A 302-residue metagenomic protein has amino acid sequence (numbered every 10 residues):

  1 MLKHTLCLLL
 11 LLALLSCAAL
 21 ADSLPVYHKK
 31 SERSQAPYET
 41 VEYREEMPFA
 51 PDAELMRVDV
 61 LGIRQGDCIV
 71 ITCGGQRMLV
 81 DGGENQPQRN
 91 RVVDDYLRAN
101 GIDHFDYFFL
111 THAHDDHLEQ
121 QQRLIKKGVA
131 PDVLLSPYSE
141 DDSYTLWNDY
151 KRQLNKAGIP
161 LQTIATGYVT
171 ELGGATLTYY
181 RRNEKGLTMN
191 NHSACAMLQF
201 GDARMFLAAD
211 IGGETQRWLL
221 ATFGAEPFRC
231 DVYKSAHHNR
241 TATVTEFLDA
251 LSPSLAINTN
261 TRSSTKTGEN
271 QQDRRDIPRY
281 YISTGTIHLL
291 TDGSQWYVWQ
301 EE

Functional and structural regions predicted by a protein language model:
M1, A18-A21: Intrinsically disordered, low-complexity Ser/Thr/Pro-rich tracts
L8-S16: Bacterial N-terminal signal peptides
D22-H104, N155, Q162-F228, I287-E302: Core dinuclear metal-dependent hydrolase active-site scaffold
D59-L61, F109, L135, Q162 (+3 more regions): Hydrophobic/aromatic beta-strand patches that form the interior of the parallel beta-sheet core in alpha/beta enzyme
I69, P87-R89, D141-L146, S263-E269: Short, charged/polar "capping" segments at the starts of alpha-helices and the immediately preceding loops
G74-M78, P87-S136, T222-R240, S252-L255: Active-site metal-binding motif and surrounding structural segment of the metallo-beta-lactamase
Q120, V133-D141, Q216-L290: Cap/insert and terminal regions of metallo-dependent hydrolase folds
D142-L146, Y150-Q162: Conserved glycine-bearing catalytic or ligand-binding loops at nucleotide- and phosphate-handling centers of large
